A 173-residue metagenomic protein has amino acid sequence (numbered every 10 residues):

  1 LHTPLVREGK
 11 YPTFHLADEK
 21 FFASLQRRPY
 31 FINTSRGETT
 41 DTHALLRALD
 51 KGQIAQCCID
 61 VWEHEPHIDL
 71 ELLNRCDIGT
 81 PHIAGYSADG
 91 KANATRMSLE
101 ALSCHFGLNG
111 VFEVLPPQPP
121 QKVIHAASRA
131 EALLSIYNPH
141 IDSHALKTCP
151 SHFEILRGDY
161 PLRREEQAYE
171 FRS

Functional and structural regions predicted by a protein language model:
L1-L16, F22-N33: Rossmann-like NAD(P)-binding element
L16-A17, T40: Short, conserved clusters of charged catalytic residues that mark active-site and nucleotide-handling motifs
E19-K20, H43: Structural detector for helix-capping/boundary residues
F21-A23, D69-L70: Short secondary-structure boundary/capping segments
R28-S173: Rossmann-like dinucleotide-binding domain for NAD(H)/NADP(H)
